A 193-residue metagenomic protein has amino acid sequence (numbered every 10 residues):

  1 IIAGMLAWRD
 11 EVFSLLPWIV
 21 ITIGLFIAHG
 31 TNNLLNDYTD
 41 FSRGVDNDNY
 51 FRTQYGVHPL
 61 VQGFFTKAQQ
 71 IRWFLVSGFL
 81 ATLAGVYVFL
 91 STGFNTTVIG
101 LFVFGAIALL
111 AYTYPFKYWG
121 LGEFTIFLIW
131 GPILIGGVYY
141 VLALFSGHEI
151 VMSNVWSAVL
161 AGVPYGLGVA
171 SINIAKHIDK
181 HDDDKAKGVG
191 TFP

Functional and structural regions predicted by a protein language model:
I1-L6, F127-W130: The first (N-terminal) embedded transmembrane alpha-helix
A3, A7-W8, T82-G85, F89 (+4 more regions): Hydrophobic alpha-helical segments of integral membrane proteins
G4-W8, L25-S42, V86, D183: Generic N-terminal helix/loop capping motif
D10, T39-R43, P115, G120 (+2 more regions): Membrane-interfacial segments
D10-L35, I99-A108, V151-A175: Membrane-embedded alpha-helical segments that form the functional core of polytopic membrane enzymes, especially those
L35-F79, G166-P193: Solvent-exposed interhelical
V57-H148: Intramembrane alpha-helical segments
I126-H181: Functional transmembrane core segments of multi-pass inner-membrane proteins
